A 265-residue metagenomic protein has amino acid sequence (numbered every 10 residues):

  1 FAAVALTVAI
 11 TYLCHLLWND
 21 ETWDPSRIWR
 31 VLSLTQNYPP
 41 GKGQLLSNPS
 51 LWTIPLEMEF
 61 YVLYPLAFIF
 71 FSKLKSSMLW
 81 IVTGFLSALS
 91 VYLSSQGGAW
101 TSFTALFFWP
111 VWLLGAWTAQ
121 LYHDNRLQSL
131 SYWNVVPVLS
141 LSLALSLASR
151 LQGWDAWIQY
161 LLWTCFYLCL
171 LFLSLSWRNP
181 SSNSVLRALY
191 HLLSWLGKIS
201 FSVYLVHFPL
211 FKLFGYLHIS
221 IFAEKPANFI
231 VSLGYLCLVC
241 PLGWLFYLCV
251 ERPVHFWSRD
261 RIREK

Functional and structural regions predicted by a protein language model:
F1-M58, V62, L89, L162-R178: Membrane-interface helix-loop-helix regions
A3, K75-S95, V135-A144: Small-polar-interrupted transmembrane alpha-helices in polytopic inner-membrane proteins
L13, L17, L93-S94, S258 (+1 more regions): Short amphipathic alpha-helical interaction/hinge segments
E21, P25-I28, W80-G98, F103-T104 (+1 more regions): A short, conserved beta-to-alpha structural element at the edge of catalytic cores that scaffolds binding
P39-G41, A67-K75, G98-C237, L242 (+2 more regions): Alpha-helical transmembrane segments in multi-pass integral membrane proteins
E57-E59, L79-W80, F229-I230: Glycine-rich loops and low-complexity Gly/Arg-rich segments that provide flexible linkers or classic glycine-based
